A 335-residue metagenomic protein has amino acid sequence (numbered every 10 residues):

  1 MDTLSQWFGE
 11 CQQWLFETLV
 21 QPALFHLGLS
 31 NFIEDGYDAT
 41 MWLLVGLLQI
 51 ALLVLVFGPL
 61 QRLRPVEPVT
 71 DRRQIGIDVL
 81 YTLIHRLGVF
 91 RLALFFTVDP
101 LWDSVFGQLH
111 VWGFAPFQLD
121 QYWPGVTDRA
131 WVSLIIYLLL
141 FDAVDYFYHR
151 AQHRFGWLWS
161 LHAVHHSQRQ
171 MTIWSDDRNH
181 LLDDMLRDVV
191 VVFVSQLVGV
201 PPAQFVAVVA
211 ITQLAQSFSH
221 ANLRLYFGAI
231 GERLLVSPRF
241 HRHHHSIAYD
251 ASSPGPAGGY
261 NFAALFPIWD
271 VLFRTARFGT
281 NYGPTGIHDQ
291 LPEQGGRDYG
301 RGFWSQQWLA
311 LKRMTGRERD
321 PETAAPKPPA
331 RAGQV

Functional and structural regions predicted by a protein language model:
M1-D38: Short, strongly hydrophobic alpha-helical membrane anchors
W7-P22, L53-L55, Q152-L161: Short, charged cytosolic
F16-T18, P22, G228-G231, L265-I268 (+2 more regions): Alpha-helical membrane-targeting segments
F32-V54, V69-L94: Alpha-helical transmembrane segments in multi-pass membrane proteins
I50-R64: Central hydrophobic cores of alpha-helical transmembrane segments in multi-pass inner-membrane proteins across all
Q61-R72, A151: Membrane-helix interface/capping segments
L83-D289: Membrane-embedded catalytic scaffold of the fatty acid hydroxylase/desaturase
G283-V335: A membrane-cytosol interface segment of integral membrane proteins
